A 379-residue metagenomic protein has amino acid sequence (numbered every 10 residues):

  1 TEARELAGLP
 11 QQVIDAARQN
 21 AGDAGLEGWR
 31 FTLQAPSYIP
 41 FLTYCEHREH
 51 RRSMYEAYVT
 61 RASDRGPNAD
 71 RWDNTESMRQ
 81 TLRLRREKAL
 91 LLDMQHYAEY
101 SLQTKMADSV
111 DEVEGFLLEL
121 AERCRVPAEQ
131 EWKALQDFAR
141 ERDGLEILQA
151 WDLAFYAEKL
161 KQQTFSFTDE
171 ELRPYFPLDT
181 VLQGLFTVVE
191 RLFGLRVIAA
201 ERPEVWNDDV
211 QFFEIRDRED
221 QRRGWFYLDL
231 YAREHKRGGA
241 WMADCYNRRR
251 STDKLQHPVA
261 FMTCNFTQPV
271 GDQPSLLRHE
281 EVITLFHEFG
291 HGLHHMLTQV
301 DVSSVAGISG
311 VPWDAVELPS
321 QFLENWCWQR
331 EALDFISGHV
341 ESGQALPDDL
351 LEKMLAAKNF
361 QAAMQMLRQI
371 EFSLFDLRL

Functional and structural regions predicted by a protein language model:
T1-L33, R79, L84, L90-Q268 (+2 more regions): Active-site-proximal, well-structured secondary-structure segments within enzyme catalytic domains
F31, I39-Y44, S53, M94: Propeptide (latency) domains of metzincin metalloproteases
A35, S63, N68, W72 (+1 more regions): Substrate/cofactor-recognition hotspot
L42, R71-L84: Short, 15-30-residue, compositionally biased linear elements with alpha-helical propensity or flexible coil
Y44, R48-R65: Short, charge-rich amphipathic alpha-helices with coiled-coil/heptad character
D70, N74, P174, L178 (+2 more regions): Alpha-helix N-cap/helix-initiation motif
R86-A89, D93, V189, Q268 (+2 more regions): Active-site recognition of the HExxH zinc-binding catalytic motif
T284, E288, G292-W326: Zinc-dependent metallopeptidase catalytic helix centered on the HExxH motif and its immediate flanking segment
